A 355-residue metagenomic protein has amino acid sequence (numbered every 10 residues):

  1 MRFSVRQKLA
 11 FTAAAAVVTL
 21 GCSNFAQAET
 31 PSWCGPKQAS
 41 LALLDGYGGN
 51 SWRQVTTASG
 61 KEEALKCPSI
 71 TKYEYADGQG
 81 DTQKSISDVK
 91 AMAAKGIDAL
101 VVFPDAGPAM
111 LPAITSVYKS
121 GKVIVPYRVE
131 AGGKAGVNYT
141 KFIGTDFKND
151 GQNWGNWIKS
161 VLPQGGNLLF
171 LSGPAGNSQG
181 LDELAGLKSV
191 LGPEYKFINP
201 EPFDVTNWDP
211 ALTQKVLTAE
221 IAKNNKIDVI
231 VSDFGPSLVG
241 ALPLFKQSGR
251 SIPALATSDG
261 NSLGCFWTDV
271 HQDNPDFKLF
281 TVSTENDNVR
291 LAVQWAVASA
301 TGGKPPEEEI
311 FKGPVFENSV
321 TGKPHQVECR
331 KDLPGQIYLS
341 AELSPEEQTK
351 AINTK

Functional and structural regions predicted by a protein language model:
R2-A26: Gram-negative bacterial Sec-dependent N-terminal signal peptides
R2-R6, A26-K355: A residue-level marker of the well-folded mature domains of exported/periplasmic proteins
